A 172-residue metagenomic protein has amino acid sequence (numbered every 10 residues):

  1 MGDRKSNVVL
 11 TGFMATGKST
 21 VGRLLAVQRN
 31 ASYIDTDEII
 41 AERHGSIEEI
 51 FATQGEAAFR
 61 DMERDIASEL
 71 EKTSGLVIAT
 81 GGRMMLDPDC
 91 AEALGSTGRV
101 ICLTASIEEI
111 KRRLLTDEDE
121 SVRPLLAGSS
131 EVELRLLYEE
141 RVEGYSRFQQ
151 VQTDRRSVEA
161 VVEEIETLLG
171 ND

Functional and structural regions predicted by a protein language model:
M1-D3, L24, Q28, E139-D172: NTP-dependent small-molecule kinase module
L10: Hydrophobic anchor at the beta1->P-loop junction of P-loop NTPases
F13: P-loop (Walker A) phosphate-binding loop of NTP-binding proteins
T16: ATP-binding Walker
S19: Walker A/P-loop
V27-T36: Post-Walker A helix-loop "phosphate-sensing" segment adjacent to the P-loop in P-loop NTPases
D35-G95, E120, E131: ATP-dependent small-molecule kinase phosphotransfer cores that center on conserved nucleotide phosphate-binding segments
S96-V142: A glycine- and Lys/Arg-enriched "phosphate-lid" helix/loop adjacent to the NTP-binding pocket of small-molecule kinases
